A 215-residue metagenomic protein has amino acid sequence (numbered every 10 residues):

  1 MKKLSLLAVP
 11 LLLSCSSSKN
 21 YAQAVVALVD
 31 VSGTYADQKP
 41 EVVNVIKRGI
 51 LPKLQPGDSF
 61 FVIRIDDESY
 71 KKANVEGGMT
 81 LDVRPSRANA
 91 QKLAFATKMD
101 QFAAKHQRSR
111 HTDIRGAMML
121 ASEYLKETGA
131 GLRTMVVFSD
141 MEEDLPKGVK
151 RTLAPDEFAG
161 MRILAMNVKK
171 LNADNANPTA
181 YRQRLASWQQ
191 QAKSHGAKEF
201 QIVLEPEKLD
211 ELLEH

Functional and structural regions predicted by a protein language model:
L13-S14: C-terminal motif of bacterial Sec signal peptides marking the signal peptidase cleavage site
Y21-V83, T134-V136, P206-L209: Von Willebrand factor
A22-T34, T97-A103, M166-N172: Acidic/histidine-rich, surface-exposed loop or edge segments in extracytoplasmic proteins
Q23, S109-F158: Exposed acidic/Ser/Thr-rich ligand/metal-binding surfaces
Y35-K39, Y70-A73, E143-K150, N172-A176 (+1 more regions): Extracytoplasmic/secreted cell-surface and envelope-processing proteins
T80-A130, K169-L171: Von Willebrand factor
E142-S187: VWA/integrin I-like adhesion module and closely mimicked acidic/polar interface patches used
R182-H215: C-terminal helix of von Willebrand factor
